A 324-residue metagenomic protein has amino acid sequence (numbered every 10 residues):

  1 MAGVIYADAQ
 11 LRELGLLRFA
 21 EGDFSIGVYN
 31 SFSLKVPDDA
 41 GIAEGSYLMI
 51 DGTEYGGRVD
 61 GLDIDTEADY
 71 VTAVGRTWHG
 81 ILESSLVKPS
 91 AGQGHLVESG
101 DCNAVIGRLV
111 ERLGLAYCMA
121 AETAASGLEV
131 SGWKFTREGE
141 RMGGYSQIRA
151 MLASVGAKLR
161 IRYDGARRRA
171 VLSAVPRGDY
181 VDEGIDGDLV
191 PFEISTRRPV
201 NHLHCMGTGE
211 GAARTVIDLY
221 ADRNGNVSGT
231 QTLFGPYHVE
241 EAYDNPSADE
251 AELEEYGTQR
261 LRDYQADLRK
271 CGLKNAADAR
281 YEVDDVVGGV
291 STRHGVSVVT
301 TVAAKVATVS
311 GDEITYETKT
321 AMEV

Functional and structural regions predicted by a protein language model:
M1-I26, G187-F192: Solvent-exposed edge beta-strands and adjacent loop segments that serve as assembly or binding interfaces
R12-E44, H79-S99, D267-R269, A277-R280: Extracellular/virion structural assembly segments
G22-D38, A68-G80, C205, A266-N275 (+2 more regions): Oligomerization/assembly interface segments of phage tail-like spikes and tubes
L34, G75, S90-A120, R137-Y163 (+3 more regions): Amphipathic, non-transmembrane alpha-helical segments in extracytoplasmic/periplasmic proteins
P37-A120, V324: Surface-exposed cap/loop segments at beta↔alpha junctions
L48-G75, R160, G288-E317: Short beta-strand and beta-hairpin "edge-sheet" elements
E67-Y70, T77-L82, A121-V200, H204 (+1 more regions): Short beta-strand-centered interaction patches in the first periplasmic/extracellular domains of large envelope
G94, P176-D312: Acidic, small/polar-enriched beta strand-loop surface segments
